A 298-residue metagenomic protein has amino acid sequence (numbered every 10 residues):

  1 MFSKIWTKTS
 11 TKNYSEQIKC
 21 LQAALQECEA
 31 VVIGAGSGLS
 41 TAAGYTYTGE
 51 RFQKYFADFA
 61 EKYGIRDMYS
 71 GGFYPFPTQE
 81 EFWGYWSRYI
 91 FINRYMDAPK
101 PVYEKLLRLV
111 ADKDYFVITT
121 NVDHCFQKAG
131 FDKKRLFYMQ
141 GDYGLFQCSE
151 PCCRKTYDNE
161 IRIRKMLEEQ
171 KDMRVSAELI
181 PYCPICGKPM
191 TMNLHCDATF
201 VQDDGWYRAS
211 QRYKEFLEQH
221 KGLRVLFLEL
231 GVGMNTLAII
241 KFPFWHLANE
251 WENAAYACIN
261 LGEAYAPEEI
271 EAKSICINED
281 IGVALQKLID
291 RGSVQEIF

Functional and structural regions predicted by a protein language model:
M1-F298: Conserved catalytic alpha/beta core of Sir2/sirtuin-type deacylases, generalized to analogous enzyme cores that bind
